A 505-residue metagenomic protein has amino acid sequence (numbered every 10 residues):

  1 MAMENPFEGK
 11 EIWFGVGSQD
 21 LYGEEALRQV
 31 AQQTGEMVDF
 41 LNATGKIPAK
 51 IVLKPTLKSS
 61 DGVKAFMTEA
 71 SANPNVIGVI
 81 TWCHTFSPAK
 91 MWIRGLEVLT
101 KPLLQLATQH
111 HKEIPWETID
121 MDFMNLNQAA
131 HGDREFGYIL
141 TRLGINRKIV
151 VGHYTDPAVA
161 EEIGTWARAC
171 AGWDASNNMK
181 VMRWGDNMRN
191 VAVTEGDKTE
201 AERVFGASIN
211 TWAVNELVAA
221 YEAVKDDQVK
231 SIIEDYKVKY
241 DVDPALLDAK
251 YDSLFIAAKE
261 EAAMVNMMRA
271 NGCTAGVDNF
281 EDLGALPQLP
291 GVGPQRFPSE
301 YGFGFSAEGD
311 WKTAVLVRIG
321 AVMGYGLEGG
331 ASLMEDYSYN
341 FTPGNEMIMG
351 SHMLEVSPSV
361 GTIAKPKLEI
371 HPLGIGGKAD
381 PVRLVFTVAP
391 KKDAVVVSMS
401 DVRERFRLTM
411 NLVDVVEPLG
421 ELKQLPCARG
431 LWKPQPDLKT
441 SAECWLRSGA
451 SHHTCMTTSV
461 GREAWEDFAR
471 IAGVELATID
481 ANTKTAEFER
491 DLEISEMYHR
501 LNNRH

Functional and structural regions predicted by a protein language model:
A2, P48-I51, A107, K112-L246: Cap/lid and interdomain-hinge subdomains that line or gate substrate/regulatory clefts in soluble alpha/beta enzymes
P6-Q29, N178-N187: Short beta-strand segments enriched in small/hydrophobic residues
R28-T44: Short catalytic helix/loop segments, enriched in acidic residues and glycine and frequently bearing histidine
P55-T68, V159: Structural motif
V63-V76, I93-G95, A262-A270: Short, well-structured alpha-helical segments in soluble
D235-G326: Long, internal scaffold/assembly segments composed of regular secondary structure
S299-P426: C-terminal catalytic subdomain
I375-H505: Extended hydrophobic packing segments that form well-structured cores
